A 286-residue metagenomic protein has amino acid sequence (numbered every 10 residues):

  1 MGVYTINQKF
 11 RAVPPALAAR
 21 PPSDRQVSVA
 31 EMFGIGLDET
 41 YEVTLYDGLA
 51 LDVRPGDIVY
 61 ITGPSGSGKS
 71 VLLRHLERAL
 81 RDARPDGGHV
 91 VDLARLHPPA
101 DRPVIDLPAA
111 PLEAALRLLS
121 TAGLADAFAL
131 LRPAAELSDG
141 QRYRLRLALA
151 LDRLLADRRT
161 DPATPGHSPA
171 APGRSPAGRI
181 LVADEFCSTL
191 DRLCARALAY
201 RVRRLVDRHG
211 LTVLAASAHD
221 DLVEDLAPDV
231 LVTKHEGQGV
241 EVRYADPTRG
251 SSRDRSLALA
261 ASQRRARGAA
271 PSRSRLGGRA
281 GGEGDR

Functional and structural regions predicted by a protein language model:
M1-D52, D246-Q263: Pre-NBD coupling/linker segments of ABC/ABC-like ATPases
D52-L124, H235-E236: ABC ATPase nucleotide-binding domain signature region
I61, A215-A218: Conserved D-loop beta-strand region of ABC ATPase nucleotide-binding domains
S65, L130, S138-G140: ABC transporter NBD signature
D139-D161, R174-V182: GG-anchored amphipathic helix commonly corresponding to the ABC/SMC/Rad50 NBD signature/C-loop
V182-D191: Walker B catalytic motif
T189, H219-L226: Conserved H-loop
R192-R208: Helical segment within the ABC ATPase nucleotide-binding domain
